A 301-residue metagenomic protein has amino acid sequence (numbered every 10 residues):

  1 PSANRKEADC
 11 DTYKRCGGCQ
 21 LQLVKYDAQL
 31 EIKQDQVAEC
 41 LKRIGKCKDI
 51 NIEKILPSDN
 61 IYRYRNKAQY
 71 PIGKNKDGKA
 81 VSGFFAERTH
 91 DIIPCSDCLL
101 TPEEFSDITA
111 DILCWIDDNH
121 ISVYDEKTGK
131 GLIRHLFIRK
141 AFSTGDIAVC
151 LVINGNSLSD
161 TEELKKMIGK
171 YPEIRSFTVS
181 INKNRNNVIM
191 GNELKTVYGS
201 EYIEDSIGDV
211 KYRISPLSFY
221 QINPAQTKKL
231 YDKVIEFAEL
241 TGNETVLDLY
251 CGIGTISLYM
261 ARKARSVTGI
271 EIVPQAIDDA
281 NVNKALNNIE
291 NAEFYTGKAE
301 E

Functional and structural regions predicted by a protein language model:
P1-K195, E236-N243: SAM-dependent transferase fold signal centered on methyltransferase-like domains, encompassing both Class I
D160-E162, K166-E301: Rossmann-like S-adenosyl-L-methionine
